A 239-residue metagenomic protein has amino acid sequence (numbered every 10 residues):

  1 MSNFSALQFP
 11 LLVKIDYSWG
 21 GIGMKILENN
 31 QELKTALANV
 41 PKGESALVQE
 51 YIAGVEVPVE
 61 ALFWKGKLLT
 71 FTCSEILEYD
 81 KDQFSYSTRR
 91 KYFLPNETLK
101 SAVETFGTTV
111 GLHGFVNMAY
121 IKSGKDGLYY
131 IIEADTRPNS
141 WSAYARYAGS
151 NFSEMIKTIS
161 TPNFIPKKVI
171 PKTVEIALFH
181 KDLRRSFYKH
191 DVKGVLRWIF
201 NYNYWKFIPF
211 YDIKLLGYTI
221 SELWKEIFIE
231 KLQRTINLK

Functional and structural regions predicted by a protein language model:
M1-G23: A conserved helix-loop-beta module that forms one wall/lid of the active-site cleft in ATP-utilizing catalytic domains
P10-L12, E44-V48, V116-N117: A short linear hydrophobic-aromatic micro-motif
Y17-G20, Y79, R137-S140: A short, flexible beta-alpha/helix-coil linker loop
G20, A53-V57, G114-V116: Short, basic and Ser/Thr-rich N-terminal targeting/leader segments
E28-F106, V110, I121-Y130: Phosphate-binding site of ATP-dependent enzymes
P95-A119, T136-R185: Active-site "cap" helix and flanking loop/linker of ATP-utilizing ligase/carboxylase catalytic domains
I132-A134: Activation loop entry of protein kinases
T158-K239: Peripheral (often C-terminal) accessory segments that flank ATP-dependent C-N-forming ligase machineries
